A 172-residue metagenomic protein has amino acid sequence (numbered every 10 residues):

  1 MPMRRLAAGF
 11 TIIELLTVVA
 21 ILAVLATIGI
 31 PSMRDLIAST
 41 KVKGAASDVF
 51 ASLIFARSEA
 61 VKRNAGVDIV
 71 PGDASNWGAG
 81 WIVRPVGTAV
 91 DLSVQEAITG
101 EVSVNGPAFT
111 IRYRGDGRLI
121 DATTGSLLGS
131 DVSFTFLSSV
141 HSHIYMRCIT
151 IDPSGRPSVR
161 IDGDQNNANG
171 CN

Functional and structural regions predicted by a protein language model:
M1-R4, L16, V24-S58, K62 (+1 more regions): N-terminal helix-rich module
A8-A20: N-terminal signal-anchor/signal peptide hydrophobic helix marking the start of the first transmembrane segment
